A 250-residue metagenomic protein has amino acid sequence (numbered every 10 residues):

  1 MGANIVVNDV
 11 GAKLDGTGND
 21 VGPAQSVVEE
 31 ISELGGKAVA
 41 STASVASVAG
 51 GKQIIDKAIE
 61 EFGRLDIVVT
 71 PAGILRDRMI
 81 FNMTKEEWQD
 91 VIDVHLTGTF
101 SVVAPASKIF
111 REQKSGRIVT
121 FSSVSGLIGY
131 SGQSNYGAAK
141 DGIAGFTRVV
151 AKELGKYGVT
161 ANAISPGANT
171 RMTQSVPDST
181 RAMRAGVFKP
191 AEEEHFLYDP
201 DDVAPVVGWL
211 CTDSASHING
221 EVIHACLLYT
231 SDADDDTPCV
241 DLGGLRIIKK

Functional and structural regions predicted by a protein language model:
I31, M79-I80, E87-Q89: Substrate-binding pocket helix/loop in short-chain dehydrogenase/reductase
L34-K37, K57-T70, R76, S115 (+1 more regions): A glycine-rich helix->loop->beta "capping" turn within Rossmann-like NAD(P)(H)-dependent oxidoreductase domains
T42-Q53, K85: The beta1-alpha1 cofactor-binding region of Rossmann-like NAD(H)/NADP(H)-dependent oxidoreductases
V103, A139: Active-site helix of classical SDR
K108-E112, I128, A144, V149-V159 (+1 more regions): Active-site-adjacent segment of SDR/Rossmann-fold oxidoreductases
S123: Residue(s) in the substrate-gating loop at a strand-loop-helix junction that position the organic substrate next
Y229-D236: Conserved small/polar residues in nucleotide/adenosyl-binding loops
